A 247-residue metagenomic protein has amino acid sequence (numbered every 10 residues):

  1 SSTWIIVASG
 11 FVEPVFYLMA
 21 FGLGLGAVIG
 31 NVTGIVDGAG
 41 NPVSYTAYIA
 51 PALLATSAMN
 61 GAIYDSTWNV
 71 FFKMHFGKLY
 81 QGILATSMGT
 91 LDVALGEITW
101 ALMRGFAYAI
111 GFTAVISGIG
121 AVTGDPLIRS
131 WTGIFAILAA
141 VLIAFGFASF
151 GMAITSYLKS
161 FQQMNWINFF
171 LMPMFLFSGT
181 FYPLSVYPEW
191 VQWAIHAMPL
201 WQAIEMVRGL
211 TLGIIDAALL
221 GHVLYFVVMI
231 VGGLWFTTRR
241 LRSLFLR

Functional and structural regions predicted by a protein language model:
S1-G120, G124-I134, L138-R247: Hydrophobic transmembrane alpha-helices and immediately adjacent juxtamembrane helices of multi-pass inner-membrane
